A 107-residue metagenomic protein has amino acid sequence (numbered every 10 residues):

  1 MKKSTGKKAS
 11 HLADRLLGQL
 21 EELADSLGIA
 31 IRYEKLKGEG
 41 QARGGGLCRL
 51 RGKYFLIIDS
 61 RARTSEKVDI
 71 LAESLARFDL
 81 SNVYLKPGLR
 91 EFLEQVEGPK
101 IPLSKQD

Functional and structural regions predicted by a protein language model:
K2-R43, Q106-D107: Auxiliary, metal-adjacent structural segments of Zn-dependent hydrolase domains
L17, E21, A72, R90-E94: Generic detector of well-ordered alpha-helical segments enriched in charged/polar residues, highlighting helical
L36, R61, L75: Anionic group-transfer/hydrolysis microenvironments
G40, S65, F78-D107: Post-HEXXH active-site segment of zinc metalloproteases
Q41-S65: Active-site scaffold of zinc-dependent metalloenzymes
L47, L71-A72, L85: Short, glycine/charged-enriched secondary-structure capping and boundary segments
K67-A76: Short alpha-helix carrying the canonical HExxH Zn2+-binding catalytic motif
